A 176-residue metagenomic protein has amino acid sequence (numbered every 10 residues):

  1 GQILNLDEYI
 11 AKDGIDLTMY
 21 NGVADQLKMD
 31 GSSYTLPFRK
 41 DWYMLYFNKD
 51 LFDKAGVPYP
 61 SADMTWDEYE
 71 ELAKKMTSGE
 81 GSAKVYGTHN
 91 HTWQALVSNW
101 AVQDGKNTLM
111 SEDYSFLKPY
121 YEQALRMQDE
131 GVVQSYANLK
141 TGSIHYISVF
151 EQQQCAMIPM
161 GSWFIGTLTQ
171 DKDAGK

Functional and structural regions predicted by a protein language model:
G1-L4, Q152-M160: Alpha-to-beta junction loops
G1-W42: Hinge/lid segment of periplasmic solute-binding proteins
Y34-T35, T77-H91: Bilobed periplasmic-binding protein-like "clamshell/Venus-flytrap" ligand-binding domains
D41, W93, S143, M160-I165: Beta->alpha turn/N-cap motifs
Y43-F47: Short glycine- and hydrophobic/aromatic-rich loop-to-beta-strand nucleating segment in the catalytic cores
K54-A55, E130, Q170-K176: Extracytoplasmic/periplasmic substrate-recognition and gating elements
M64-E70, A137-E151: Short helix-initiation/N-cap motifs at beta->coil->alpha
A73, L109-K140, T169: Glycine-centered hinge/linker elements that transmit conformational signals in sensory and ligand-binding systems
